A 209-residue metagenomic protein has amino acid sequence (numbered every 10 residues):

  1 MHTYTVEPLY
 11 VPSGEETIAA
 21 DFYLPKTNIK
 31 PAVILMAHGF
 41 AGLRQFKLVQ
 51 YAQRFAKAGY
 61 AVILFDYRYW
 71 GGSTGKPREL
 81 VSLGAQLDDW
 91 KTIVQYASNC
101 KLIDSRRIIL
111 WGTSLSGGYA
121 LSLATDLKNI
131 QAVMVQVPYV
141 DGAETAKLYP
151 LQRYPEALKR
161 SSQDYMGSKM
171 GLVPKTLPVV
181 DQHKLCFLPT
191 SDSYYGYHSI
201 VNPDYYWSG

Functional and structural regions predicted by a protein language model:
M1-A32, S82-L83: N-terminal cap/lid segment of alpha/beta-hydrolase-fold proteins
G14, L43-R44, I63, W70-S105 (+1 more regions): Catalytic nucleophile-loop/oxyanion-hole region of alpha/beta-hydrolase and closely related hydrolase-like folds
P31, H38-L43: Active-site glycine-rich loops that stabilize anionic/oxyanionic intermediates across multiple enzyme folds
V33, Q53-D66: A fold-wide structural signal in alpha/beta-hydrolase
A41-Q53, Y67: The serine-hydrolase catalytic nucleophile loop
G112-S122: Glycine-rich nucleophile elbow surrounding the catalytic serine of serine-hydrolase chemistry
L121-D204: Alpha/beta-hydrolase-fold enzymes
